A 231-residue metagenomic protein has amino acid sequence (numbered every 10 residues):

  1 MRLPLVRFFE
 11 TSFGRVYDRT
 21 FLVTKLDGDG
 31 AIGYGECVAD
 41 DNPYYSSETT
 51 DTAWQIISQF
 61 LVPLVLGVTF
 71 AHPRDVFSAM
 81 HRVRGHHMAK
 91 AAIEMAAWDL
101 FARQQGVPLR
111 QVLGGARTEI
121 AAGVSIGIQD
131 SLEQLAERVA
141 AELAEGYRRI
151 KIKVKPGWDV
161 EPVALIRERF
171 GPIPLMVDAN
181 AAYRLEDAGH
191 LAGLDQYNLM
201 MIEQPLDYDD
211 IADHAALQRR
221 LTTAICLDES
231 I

Functional and structural regions predicted by a protein language model:
M1, F13-R15, R74-H81, A102-R103 (+1 more regions): N-terminal amphipathic alpha-helix/helix-capping segment at the start of soluble metabolic enzymes
M1-Y45: Structured beta-strand/loop patches that form or line metal/cofactor-binding pockets in enzymes
V16, E119-Q134, K153-V154, D178-R184 (+1 more regions): Active-site mouth loops of central-metabolism enzymes
L26-D27, I32-Q104: Metal- or metallocofactor-binding catalytic centers and their adjacent structured scaffolds across diverse enzyme
Q104-D130, P162-L165, G171-P172, R219-T222: N-terminal small/glycine-rich loop or linker at the start of catalytic domains across soluble metabolic enzymes
E142-K153: Catalytic domains of carbohydrate-active enzymes, especially glycoside hydrolases
I152, G157-I231: Catalytic core of soluble alpha/beta enzymes
